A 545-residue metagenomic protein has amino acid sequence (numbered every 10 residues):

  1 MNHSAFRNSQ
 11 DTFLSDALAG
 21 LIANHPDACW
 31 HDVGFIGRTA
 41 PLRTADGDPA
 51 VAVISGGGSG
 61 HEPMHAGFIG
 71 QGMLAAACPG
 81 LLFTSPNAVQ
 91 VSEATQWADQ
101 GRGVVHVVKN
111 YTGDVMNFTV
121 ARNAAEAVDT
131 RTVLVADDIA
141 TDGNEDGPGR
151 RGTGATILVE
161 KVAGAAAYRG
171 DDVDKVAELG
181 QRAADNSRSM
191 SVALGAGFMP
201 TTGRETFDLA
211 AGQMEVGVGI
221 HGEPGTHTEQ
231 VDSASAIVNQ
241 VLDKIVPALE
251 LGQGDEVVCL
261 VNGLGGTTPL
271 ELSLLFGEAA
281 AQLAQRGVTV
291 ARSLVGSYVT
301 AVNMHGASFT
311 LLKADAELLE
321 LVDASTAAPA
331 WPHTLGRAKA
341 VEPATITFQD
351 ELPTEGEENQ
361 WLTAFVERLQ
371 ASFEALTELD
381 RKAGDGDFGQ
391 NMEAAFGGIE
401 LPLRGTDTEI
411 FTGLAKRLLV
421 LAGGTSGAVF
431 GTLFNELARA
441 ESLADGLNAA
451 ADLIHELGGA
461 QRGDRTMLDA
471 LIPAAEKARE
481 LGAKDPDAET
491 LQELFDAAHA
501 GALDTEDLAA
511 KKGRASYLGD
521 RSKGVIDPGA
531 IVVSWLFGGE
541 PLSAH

Functional and structural regions predicted by a protein language model:
M1-H545: N-terminal loops that bind phosphate or other acidic moieties and the adjacent beta-alpha structural core
